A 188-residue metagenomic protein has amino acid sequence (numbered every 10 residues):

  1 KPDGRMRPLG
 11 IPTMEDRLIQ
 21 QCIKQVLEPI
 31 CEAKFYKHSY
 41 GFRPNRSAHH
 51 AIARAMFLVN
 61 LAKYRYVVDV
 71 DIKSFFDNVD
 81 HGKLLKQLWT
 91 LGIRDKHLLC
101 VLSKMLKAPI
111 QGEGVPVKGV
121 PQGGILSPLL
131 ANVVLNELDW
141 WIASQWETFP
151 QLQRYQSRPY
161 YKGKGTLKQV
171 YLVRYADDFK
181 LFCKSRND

Functional and structural regions predicted by a protein language model:
P2, K34-H38, R43-R46, H50-R54 (+1 more regions): Conserved polymerase palm-domain catalytic core
I23: Nucleotide/phosphate-binding loop and acidic/charged catalytic motifs in nucleotide-binding or -utilizing enzymes
V26, I30-C31, I142: Hydrophobic recognition helices of helix-based DNA-binding modules
